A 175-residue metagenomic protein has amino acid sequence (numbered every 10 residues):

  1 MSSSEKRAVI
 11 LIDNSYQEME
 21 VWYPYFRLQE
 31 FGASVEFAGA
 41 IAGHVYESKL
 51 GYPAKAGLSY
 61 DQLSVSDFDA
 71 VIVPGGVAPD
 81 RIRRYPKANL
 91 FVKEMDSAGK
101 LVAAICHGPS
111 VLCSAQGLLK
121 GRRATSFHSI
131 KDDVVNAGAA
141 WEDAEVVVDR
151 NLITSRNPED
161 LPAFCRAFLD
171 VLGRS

Functional and structural regions predicted by a protein language model:
M1-A98, V102, S110-K120, K131-S175: Extended, subdomain-level signal for the structured scaffold at the beginning of enzyme domains
C106: Catalytic nucleophile serine of serine hydrolases, specifically the conserved "nucleophile elbow" pentapeptide
F127: Active-site-adjacent substrate-recognition loops and nearby beta-strands within hydrolase catalytic domains
